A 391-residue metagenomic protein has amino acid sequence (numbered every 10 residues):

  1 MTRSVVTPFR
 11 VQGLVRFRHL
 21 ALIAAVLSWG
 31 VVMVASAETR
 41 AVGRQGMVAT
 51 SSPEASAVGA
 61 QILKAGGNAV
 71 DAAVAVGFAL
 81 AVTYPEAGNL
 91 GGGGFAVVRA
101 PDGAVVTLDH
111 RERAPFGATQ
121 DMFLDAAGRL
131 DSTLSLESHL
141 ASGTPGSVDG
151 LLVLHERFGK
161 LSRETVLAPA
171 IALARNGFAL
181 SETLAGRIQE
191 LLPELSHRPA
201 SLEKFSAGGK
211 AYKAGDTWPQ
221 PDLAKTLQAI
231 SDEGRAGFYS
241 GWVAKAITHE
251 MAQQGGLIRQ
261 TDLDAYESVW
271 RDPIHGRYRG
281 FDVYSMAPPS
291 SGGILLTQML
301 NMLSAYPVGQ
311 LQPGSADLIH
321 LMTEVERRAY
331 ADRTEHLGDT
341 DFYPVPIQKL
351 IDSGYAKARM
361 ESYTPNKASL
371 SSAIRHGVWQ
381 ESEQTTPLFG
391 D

Functional and structural regions predicted by a protein language model:
M1-R16: N-terminal secretory signal peptides that target proteins for export/translocation
H19-V32: Bacterial N-terminal signal peptides
A37-A57, Q61, A69-S291, Q312 (+2 more regions): Noncatalytic scaffold domains of N-terminal-nucleophile
V76, G150, L154, M302 (+2 more regions): Stable alpha-helical structural segments in soluble proteins, enriched in small hydrophobic residues
A305-D391: Internal maturation/activation junctions in enzymes
